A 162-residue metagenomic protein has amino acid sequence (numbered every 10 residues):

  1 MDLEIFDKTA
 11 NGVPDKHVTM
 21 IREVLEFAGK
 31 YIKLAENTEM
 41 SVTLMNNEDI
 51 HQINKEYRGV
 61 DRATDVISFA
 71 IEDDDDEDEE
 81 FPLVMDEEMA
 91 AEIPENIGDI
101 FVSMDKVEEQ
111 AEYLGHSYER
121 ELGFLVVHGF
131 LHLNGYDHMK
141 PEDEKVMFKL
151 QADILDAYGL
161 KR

Functional and structural regions predicted by a protein language model:
M1-G123, L133-R162: An acidic/histidine-cluster motif and surrounding catalytic segment that typifies divalent-metal-assisted enzyme active
